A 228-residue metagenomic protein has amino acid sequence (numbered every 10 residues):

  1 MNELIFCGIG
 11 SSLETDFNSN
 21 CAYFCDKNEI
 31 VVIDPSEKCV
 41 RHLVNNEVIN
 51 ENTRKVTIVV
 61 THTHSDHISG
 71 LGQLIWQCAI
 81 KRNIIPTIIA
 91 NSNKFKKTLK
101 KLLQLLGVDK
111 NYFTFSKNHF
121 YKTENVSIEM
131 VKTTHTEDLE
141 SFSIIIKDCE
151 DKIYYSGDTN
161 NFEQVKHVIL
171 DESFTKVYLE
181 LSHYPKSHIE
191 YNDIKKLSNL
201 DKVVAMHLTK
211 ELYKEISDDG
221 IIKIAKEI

Functional and structural regions predicted by a protein language model:
M1-N46, N50, F115-V165, I228: Core dinuclear metal-dependent hydrolase active-site scaffold
I5, V59, I89, E129 (+2 more regions): Hydrophobic/aromatic beta-strand patches that form the interior of the parallel beta-sheet core in alpha/beta enzyme
I33-D34, T61, Y155-G157, L179 (+1 more regions): Active-site flanking residues adjacent to catalytic metal/cofactor-binding acidic residues
K38, H64, K94, N160 (+2 more regions): Catalytic metal-binding/acid-base residues of hydrolase active sites
K38-I89, S173-K176: Active-site metal-binding motif and surrounding structural segment of the metallo-beta-lactamase
S69-C78, K101, E190-N192, K214-D219: Metal-dependent catalytic neighborhoods of phosphoester/phosphodiester hydrolases
R82-P86, K94-T114: Active-site neighborhood of divalent metal-dependent phosphoester bond hydrolases
F162-I228: Cap/insert and terminal regions of metallo-dependent hydrolase folds
